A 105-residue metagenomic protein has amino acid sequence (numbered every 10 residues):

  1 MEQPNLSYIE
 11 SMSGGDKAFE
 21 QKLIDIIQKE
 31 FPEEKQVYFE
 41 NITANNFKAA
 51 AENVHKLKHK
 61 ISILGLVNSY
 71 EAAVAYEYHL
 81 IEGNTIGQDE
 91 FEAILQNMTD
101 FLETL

Functional and structural regions predicted by a protein language model:
M1-S7, E20-K29, E34-K35, K60-A75 (+1 more regions): Amphipathic, coiled-coil-like alpha-helical segments
E10-K22, E52: Short, charged, low-complexity loops and linkers
G15, I42-A50, L64, G83-I86: Short helix-adjacent coil turns
Q28, A49-N53: Helix-centric, low-specificity signal for extended rod-like, repetitive segments
L57: An anion-binding catalytic pocket shared by soluble metabolic enzymes
